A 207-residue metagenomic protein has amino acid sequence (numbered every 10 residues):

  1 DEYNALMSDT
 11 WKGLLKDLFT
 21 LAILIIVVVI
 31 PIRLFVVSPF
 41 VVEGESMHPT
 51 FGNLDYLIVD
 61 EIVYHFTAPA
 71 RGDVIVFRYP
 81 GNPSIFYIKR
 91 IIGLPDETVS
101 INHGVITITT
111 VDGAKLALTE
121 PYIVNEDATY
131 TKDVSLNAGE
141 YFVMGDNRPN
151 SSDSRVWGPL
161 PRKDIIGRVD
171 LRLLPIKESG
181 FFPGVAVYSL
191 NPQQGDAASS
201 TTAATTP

Functional and structural regions predicted by a protein language model:
D1-F19, P31, F35, F40-V41 (+1 more regions): Soluble "head" domains of membrane/secretory-pathway proteins
T20-L24, V28: Hydrophobic alpha-helical transmembrane segments of multipass membrane transporters and ion channels, focusing on
